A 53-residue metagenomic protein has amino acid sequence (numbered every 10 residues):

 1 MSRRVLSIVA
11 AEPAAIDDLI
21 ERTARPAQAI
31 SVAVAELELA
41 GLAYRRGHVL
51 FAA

Functional and structural regions predicted by a protein language model:
M1-T23: Short amphipathic alpha-helical interface segments
A24-E38: Short amphipathic alpha-helical interaction segments
E38-L50: A short, conserved structural fragment
